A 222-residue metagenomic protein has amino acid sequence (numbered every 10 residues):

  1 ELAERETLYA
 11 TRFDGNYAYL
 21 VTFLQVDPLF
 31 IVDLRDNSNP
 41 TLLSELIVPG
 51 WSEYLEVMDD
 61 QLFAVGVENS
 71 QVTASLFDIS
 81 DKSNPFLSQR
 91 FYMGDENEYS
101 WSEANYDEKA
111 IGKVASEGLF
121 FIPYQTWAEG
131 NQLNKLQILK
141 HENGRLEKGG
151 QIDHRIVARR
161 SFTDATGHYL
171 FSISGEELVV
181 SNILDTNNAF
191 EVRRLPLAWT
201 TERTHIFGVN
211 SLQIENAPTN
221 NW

Functional and structural regions predicted by a protein language model:
E1-W222: Feature marking well-ordered beta-strand scaffolds used for ligand recognition
